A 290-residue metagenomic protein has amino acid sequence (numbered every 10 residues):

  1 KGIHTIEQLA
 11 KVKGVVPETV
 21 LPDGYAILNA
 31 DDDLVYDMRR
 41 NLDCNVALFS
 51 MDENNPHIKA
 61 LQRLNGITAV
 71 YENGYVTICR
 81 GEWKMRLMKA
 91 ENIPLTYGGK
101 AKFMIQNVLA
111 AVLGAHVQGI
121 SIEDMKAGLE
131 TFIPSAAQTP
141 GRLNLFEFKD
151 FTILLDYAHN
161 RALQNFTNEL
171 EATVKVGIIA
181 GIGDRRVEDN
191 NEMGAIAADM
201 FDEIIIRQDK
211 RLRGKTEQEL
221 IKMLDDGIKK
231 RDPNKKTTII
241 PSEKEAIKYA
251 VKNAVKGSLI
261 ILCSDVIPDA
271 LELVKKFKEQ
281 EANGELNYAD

Functional and structural regions predicted by a protein language model:
K1-T152, I228, P233: Acidic, Mg2+-coordinating active-site environments of NTP-dependent enzymes
G2, D43, A101, L113-E123 (+1 more regions): ATP-dependent carboxylate-amine ligase
